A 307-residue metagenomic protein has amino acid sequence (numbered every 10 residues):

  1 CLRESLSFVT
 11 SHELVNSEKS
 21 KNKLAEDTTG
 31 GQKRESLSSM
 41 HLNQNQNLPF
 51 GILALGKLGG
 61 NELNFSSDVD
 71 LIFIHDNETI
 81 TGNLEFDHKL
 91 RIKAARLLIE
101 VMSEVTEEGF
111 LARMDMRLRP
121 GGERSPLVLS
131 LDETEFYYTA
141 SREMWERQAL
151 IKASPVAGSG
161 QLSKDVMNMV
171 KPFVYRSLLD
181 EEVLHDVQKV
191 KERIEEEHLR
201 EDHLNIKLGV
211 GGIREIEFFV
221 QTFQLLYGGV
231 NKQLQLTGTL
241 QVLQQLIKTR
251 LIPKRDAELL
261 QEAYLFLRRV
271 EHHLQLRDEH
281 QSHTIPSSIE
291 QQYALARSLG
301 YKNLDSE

Functional and structural regions predicted by a protein language model:
C1-S20, L24-E26, G31-E307: A nucleotide- and high-energy phosphate-metabolite-utilizing enzyme signature
